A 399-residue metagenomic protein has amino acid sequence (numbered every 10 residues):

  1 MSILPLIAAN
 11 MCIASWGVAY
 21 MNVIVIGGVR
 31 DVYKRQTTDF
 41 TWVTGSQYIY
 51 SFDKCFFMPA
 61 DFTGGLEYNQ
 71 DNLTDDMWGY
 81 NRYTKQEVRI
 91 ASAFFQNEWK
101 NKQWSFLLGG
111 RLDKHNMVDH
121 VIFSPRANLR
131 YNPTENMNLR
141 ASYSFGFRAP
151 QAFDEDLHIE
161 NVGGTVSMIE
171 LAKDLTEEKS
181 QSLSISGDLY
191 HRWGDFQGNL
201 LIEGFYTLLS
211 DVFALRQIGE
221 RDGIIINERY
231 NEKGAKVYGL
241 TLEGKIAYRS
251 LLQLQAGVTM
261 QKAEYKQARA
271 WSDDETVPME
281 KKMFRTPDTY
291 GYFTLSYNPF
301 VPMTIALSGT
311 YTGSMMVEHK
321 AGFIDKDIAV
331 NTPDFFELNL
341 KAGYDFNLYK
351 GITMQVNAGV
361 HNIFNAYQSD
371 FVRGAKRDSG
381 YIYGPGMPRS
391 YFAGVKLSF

Functional and structural regions predicted by a protein language model:
M1, A9-G17, R30-D119, G198-G204 (+2 more regions): Face-selective signature of the C-terminal outer-membrane beta-barrel domain
C12-W16, G64-Q70, L108-L112, A127 (+7 more regions): Transmembrane beta-barrel strands of outer-membrane/channel proteins
I13-W16, R140, D174-Y230, K236-Y238 (+2 more regions): Membrane-embedded beta-barrel scaffold of Gram-negative outer-membrane proteins
T38-W42, E87-A91, V121-F123, K179-L183 (+5 more regions): Residues that define the transmembrane beta-barrel architecture of outer-membrane proteins
Y50-F56, E98-Q103, F123, Y131-E135 (+11 more regions): Outer-membrane beta-barrel strand-turn architecture
P59, N81-L208, S296: Structural signature of Gram-negative outer-membrane beta-barrels, strongest in the C-terminal barrel of TonB-dependent
K100-S105, G204-L208, E228-K320: Gram-negative outer-membrane beta-barrel transporters
T312-K320, Y344-F399: C-terminal beta-signal and adjacent terminal beta-strands/loops of Gram-negative outer-membrane beta-barrel proteins
